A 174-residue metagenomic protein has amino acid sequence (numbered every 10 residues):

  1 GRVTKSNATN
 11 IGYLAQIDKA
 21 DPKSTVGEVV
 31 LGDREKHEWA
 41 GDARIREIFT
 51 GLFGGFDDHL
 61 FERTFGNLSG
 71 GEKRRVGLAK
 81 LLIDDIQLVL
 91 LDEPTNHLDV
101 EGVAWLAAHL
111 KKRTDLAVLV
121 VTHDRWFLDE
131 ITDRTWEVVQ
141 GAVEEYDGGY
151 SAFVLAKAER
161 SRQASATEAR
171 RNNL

Functional and structural regions predicted by a protein language model:
G1-A169: ABC ATP-binding cassette signature C-motif
